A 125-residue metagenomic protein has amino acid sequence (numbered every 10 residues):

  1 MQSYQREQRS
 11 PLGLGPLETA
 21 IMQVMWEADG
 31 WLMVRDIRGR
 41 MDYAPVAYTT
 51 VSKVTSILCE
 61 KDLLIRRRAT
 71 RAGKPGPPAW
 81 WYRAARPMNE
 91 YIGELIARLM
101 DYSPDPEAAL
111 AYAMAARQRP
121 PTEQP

Functional and structural regions predicted by a protein language model:
M1-I21, R86-M88, Y102: Short alpha-helical segments that sit at the start of domains
L12, M25-W31, A44: Short helix-capping/hinge SLiMs at alpha-helix to coil transitions
G13-L17, A69-G93: Short, cationic-aromatic polyanion-contact patches
W31-R40: Short acidic, hydrophobic short linear motifs in intrinsically disordered regions
G39-Y48: Short helix-coil junctions and helix-kink-helix linkers
S52-S56: Short, hydrophobic-biased segments on the C-terminal half of alpha helices that form "recognition helices"
C59-T70: A short, conserved structural fragment
N89-P125: Amphipathic alpha-helical dimerization/coiled-coil segments that flank or bridge DNA-binding/regulatory modules
